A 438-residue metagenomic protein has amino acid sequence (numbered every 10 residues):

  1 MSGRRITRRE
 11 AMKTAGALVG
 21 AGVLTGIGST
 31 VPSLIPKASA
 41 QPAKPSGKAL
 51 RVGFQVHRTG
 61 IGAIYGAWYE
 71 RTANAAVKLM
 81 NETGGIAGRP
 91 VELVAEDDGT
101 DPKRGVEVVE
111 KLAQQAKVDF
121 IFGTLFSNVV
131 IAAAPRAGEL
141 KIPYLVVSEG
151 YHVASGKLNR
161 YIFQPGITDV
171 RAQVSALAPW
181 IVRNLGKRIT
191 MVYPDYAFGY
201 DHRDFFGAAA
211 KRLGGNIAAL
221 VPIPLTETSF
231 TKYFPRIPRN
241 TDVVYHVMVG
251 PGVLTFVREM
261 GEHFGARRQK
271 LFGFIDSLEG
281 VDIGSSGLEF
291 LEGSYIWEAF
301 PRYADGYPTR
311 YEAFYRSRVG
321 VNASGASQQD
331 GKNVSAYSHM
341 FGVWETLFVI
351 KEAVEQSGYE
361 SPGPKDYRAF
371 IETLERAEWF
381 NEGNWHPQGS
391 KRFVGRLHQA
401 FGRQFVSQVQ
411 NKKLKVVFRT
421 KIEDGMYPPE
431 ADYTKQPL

Functional and structural regions predicted by a protein language model:
S2-L18, I27-L438: Extracytosolic ligand-binding ectodomains
